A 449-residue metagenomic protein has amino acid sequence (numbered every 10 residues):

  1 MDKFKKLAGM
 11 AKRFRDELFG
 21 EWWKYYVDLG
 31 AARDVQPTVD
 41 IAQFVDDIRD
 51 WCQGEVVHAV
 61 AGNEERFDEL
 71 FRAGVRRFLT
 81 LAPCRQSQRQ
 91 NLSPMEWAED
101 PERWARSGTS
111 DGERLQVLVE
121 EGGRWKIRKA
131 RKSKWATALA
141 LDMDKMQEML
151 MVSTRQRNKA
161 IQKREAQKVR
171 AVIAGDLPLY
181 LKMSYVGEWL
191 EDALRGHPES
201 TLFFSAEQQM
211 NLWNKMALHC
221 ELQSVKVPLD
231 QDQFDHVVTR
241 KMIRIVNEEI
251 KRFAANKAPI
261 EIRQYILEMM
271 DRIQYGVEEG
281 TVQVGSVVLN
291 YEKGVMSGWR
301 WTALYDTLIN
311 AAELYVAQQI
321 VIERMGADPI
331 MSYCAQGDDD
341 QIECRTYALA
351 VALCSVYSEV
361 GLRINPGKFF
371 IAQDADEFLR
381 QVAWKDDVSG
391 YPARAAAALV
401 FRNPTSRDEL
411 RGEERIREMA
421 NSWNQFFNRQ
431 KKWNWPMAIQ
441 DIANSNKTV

Functional and structural regions predicted by a protein language model:
M1-V449: Viral RNA-dependent RNA polymerase
